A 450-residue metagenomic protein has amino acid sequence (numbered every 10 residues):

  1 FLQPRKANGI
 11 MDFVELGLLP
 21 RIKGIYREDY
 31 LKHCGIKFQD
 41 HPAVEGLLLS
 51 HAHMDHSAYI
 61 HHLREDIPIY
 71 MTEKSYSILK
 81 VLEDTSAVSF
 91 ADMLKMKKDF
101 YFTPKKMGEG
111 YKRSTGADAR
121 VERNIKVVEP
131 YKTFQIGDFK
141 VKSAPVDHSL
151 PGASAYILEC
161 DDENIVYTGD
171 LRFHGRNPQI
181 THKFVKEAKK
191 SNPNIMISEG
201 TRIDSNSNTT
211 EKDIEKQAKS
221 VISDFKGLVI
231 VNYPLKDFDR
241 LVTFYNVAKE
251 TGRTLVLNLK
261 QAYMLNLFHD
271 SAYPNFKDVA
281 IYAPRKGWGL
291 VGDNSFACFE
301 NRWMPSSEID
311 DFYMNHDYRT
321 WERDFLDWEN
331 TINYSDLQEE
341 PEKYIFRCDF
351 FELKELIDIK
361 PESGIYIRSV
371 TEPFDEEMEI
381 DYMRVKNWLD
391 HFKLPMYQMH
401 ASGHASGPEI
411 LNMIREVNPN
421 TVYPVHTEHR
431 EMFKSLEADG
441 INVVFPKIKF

Functional and structural regions predicted by a protein language model:
F1-G46, D55, Y59-D239, T243 (+3 more regions): His/Asp/Glu-rich metal-coordinating catalytic cores of metallo-dependent phosphodiesterases/hydrolases acting on
S50, G169, S198, F346-C348 (+1 more regions): Active-site flanking residues adjacent to catalytic metal/cofactor-binding acidic residues
H53, R172-H174, T201, P373 (+2 more regions): Catalytic metal-binding/acid-base residues of hydrolase active sites
Y59-L63, S154, K183, T243-V247 (+4 more regions): A short acidic, amphipathic alpha-helical/loop segment
R123-P130, I281-R285, L326-D327, V443-P446: Short acidic-hydrophobic, aromatic-tinged amphipathic segments that line or gate anion-handling sites
S207-P361: Hard-cation-handling environments
E352-K393: Redox- and metal-dependent alpha/beta enzyme cores, enriched for Fe-S-associated oxidoreductases and cofactor-handling
P373-E377, P395-F450: Internal alpha/beta domain cores that form substrate/cofactor-binding pockets in large enzymes and binding proteins
